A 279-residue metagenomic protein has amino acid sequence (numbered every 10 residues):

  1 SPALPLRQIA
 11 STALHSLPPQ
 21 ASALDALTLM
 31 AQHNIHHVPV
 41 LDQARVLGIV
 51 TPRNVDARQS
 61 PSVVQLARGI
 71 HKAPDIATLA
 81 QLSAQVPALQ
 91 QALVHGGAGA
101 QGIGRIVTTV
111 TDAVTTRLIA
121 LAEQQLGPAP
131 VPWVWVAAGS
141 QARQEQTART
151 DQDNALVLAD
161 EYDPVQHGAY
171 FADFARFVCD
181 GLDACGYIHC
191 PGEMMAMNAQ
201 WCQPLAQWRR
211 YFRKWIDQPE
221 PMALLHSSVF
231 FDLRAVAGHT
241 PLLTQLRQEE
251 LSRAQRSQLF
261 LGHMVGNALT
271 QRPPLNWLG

Functional and structural regions predicted by a protein language model:
S1, M30, V38-D56: A glycine-centered beta-loop-beta connector
S1-R7, R53-G69: A short, polar/charged loop-to-alpha-helix boundary motif
P2-L14, D151: Bateman (tandem CBS) regulatory domains
L4, A21, V50: Short beta-to-alpha loop/turn elements within the nucleotide-binding domains of ABC transporters
H15, H36, I188: Residue-level detector of anion-binding/catalytic polar loops
S16-N34, L41: The conserved cystathionine-beta-synthase
S22, N54-V55, D151: Histidine- and aromatic-rich ligand-binding microenvironments
Q65-G279: A nucleotide- and high-energy phosphate-metabolite-utilizing enzyme signature
